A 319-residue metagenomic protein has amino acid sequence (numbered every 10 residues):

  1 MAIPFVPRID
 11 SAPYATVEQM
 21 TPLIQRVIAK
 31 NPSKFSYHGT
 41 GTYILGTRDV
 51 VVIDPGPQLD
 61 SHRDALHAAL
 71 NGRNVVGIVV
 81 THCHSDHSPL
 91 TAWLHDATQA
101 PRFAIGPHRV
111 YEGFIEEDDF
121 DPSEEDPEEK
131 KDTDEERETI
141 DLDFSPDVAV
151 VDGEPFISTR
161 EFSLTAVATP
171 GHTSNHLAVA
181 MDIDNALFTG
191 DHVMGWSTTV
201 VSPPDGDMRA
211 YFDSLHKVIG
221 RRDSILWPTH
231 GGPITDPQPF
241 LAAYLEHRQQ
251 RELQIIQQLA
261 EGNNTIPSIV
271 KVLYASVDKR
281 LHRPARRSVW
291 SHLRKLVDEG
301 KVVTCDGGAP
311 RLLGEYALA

Functional and structural regions predicted by a protein language model:
I3-V6, S11, Q257-A319: C-terminal regulatory/interaction regions
Y14-R73, A178-G190, G195: Conserved beta-strand hairpin/beta-sheet module of binuclear metal-dependent hydrolase folds, prominently
M20, A97-Q99, R222: Short, structured coil segments at secondary-structure junctions
L23, L66, H230, I255 (+1 more regions): Residue-level signal for inorganic ion chemistry
H38, P57-F162, N185: Active-site HxH/HxHxD metal-binding segment of metal-dependent hydrolases
V50-V52, P57-L59, R137-V148, P155-F156 (+1 more regions): Metallo-beta-lactamase
T81-H87, H172, H230, H292: Histidine-centered divalent metal-coordination motifs
